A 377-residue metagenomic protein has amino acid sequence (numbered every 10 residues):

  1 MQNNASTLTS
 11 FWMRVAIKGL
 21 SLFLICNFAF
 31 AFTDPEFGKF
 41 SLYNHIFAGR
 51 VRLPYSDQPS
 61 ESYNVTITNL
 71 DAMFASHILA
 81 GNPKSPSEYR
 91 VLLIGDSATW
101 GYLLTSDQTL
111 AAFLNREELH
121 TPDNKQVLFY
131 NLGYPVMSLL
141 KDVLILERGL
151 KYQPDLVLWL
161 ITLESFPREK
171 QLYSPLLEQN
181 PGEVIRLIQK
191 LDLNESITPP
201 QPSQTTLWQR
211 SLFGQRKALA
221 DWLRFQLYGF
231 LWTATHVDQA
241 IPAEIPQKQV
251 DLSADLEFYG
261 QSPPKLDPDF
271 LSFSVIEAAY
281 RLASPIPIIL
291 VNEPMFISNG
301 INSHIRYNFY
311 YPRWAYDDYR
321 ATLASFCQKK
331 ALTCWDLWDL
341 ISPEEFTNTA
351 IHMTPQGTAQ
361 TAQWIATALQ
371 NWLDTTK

Functional and structural regions predicted by a protein language model:
M1-S10: N-terminal Lys/Arg-rich, disordered targeting/topogenic segments
R14-A31: Hydrophobic membrane-insertion alpha-helices, especially the h-region of bacterial N-terminal signal peptides
R14-V15, T333, T349-K377: Histidine-centered active-site loop/cap adjacent to the catalytic His in serine esterases/O-acetyl transfer systems
T33-N124, I341-E345: Membrane/wall-proximal cationic-aromatic binding patches
Y89, K125, Q153-V157, S284-I288 (+1 more regions): Loop/turn elements at helix/coil->beta-strand transitions in domains of secreted/extracellular proteins
A98-G182: Conserved SGNH/GDSL esterase-like catalytic core that processes O-acyl groups on lipids and polysaccharides
N131-G133, N292-P294, D336-D339: Residue-level recognition of beta-strand->loop/alpha-helix junctions
S165-A324, S342-P343: Serine-dependent acyl-ester chemistry module
